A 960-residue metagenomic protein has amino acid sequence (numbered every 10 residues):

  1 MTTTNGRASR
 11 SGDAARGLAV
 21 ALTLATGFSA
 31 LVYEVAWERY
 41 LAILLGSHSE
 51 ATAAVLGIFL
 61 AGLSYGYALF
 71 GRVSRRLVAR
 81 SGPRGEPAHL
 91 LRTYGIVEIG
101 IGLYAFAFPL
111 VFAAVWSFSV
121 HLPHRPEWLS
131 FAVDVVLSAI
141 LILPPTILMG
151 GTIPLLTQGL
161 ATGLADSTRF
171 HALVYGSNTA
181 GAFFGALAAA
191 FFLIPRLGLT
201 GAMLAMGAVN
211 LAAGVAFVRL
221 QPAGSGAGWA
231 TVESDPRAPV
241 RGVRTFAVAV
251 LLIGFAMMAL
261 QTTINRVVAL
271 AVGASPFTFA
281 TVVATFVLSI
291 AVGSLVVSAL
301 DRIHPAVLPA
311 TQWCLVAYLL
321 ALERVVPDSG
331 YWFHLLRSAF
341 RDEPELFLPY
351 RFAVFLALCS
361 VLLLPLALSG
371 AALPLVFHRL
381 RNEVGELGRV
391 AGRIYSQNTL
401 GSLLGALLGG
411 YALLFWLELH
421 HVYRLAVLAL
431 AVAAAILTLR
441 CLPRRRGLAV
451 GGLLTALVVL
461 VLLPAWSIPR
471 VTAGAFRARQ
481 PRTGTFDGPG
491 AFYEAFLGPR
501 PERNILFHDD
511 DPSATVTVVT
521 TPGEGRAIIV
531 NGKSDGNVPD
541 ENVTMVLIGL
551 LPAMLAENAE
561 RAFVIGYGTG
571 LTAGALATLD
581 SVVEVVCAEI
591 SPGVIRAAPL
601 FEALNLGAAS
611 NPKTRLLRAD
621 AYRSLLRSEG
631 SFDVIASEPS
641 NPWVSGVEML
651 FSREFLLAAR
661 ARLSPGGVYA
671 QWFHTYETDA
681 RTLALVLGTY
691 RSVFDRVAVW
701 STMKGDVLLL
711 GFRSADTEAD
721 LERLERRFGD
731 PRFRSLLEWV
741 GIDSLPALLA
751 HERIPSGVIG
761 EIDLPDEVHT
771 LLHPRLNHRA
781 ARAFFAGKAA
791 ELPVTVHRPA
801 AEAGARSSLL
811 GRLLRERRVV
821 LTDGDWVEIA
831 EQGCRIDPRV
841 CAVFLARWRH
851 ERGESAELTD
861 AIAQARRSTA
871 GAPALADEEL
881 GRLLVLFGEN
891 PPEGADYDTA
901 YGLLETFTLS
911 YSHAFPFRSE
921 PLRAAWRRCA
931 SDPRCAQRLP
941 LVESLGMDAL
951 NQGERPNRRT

Functional and structural regions predicted by a protein language model:
T2-R726, H778-G787: Alpha-helical transmembrane segments of multi-pass membrane proteins
N398, S807-E831, R839-F844: Alpha-helical tetratricopeptide repeat
A719-D823: SAM/dcSAM-binding transferase cores
W826, A842, E879-L884, R918 (+1 more regions): TPR repeat positional signature
W826-A830, L845, E857-S868, E893-F907 (+3 more regions): Alpha-helical repeat scaffolds
R852, S868-T869, F887, L904-Y911 (+2 more regions): Alpha-helical junction/boundary sensor with strong preference for TPR arrays
A870-A874, P892-G894, S912-P916, R934-A936: Charged, low-complexity interaction regions
